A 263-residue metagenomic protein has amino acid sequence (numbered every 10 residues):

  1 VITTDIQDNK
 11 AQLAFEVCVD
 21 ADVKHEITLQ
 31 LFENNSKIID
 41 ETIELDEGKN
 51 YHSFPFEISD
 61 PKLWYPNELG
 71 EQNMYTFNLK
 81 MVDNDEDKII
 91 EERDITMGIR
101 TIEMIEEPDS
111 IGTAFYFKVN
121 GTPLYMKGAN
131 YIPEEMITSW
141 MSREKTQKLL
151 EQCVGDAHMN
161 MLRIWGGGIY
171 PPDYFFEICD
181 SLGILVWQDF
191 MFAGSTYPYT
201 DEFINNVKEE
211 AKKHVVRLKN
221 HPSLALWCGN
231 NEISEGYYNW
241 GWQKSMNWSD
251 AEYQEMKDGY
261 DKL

Functional and structural regions predicted by a protein language model:
V1-M161, S181: Secreted/periplasmic carbohydrate-active enzymes, especially glycoside hydrolases
E106-L263: Active-site mouth of glycoside hydrolases
